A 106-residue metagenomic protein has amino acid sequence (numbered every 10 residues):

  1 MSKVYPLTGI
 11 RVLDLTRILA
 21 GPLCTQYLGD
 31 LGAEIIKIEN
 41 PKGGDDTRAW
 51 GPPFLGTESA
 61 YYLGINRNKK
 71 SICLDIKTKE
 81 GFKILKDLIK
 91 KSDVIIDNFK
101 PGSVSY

Functional and structural regions predicted by a protein language model:
M1-Y106: N-terminal helix-loop segment corresponding to the beta1-alpha1 unit of nucleotide/adenylate-binding folds
